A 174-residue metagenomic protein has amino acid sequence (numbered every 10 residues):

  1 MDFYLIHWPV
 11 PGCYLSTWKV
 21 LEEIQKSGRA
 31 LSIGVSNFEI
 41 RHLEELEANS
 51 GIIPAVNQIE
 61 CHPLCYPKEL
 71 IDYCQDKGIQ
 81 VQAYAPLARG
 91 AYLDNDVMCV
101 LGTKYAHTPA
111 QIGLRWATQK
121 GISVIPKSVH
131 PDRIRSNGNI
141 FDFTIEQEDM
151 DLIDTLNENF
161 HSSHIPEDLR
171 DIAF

Functional and structural regions predicted by a protein language model:
F3-Y4: Acidic/hydrophobic-patterned starts of short beta strands in beta-sheet-rich repeat architectures
W8-F174: Beta/alpha (TIM)-barrel catalytic core signal, keyed to glycine-rich beta->alpha loops juxtaposed to Asp/Glu that bind
